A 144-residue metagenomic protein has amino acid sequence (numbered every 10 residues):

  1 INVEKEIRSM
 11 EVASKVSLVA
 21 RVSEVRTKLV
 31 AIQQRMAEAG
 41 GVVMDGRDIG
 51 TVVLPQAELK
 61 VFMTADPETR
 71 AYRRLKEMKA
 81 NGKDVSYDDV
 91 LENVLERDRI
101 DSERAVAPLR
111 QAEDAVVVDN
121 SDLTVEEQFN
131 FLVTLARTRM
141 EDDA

Functional and structural regions predicted by a protein language model:
I1-I7, A13, L75-N81, I100 (+1 more regions): NTP-dependent small-molecule kinase module
E4, A13, A20, E24-N81: ATP-dependent NMP and nucleoside kinases share a basic, alpha-helical "lid"
R21, E38, E96-R99, E141: Generic surface-pattern signal
V22-V25, R47, R70-R73, D88-E92 (+3 more regions): Short, surface-exposed, polar/charged, turn-prone segments marking secondary-structure boundaries
R26, Q33, D45-D48, R97-D101 (+2 more regions): Acidic active-site catalytic centers that drive phospho-/nucleotidyl reactions and related ester hydrolyses
D48-G50, P55, V61-Y72, A80-V106 (+2 more regions): Anionic, Ser/Thr-rich low-complexity intrinsically disordered regions
